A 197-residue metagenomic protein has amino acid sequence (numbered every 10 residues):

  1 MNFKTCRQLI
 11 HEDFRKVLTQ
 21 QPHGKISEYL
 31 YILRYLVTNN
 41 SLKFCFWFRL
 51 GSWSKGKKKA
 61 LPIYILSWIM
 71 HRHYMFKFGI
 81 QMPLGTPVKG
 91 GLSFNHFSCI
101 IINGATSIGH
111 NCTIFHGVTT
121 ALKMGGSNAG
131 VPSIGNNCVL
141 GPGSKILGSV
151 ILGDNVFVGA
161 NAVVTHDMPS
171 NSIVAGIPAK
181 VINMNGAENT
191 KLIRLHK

Functional and structural regions predicted by a protein language model:
M1-F78, N189-K197: Terminal amphipathic alpha-helical/low-complexity segments used for targeting or macromolecular assembly
T38, L42-K55, S93, F115 (+3 more regions): Broad hydrophobic/π-residue packing in well-ordered secondary structure
L66-S67, G79, N111-T113, M124: Extended, non-globular alpha-helical segments
I80, C138, V158, G186 (+1 more regions): Generic detector of bulky aromatic hydrophobic side chains
P83-L84, K89-G90, N95-G104, G109-H110 (+10 more regions): Left-handed beta-helix
S172-I193: Conserved beta-strand-loop-alpha-helix hinge in the C-terminal portion of ABC ATPase nucleotide-binding domains
